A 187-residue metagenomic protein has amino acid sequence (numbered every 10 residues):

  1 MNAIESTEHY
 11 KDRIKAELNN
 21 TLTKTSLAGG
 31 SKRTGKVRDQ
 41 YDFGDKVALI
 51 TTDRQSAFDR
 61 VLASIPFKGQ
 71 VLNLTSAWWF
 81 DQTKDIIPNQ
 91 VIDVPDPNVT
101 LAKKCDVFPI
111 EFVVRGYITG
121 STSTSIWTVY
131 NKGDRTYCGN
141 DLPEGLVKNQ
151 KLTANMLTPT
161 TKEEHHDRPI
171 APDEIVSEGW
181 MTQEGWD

Functional and structural regions predicted by a protein language model:
A3-E163: Active-site loop/lid in soluble adenylation, ligation, and acyl-transfer enzymes
P97-V99, E178-M181: Short acidic, glycine/Ser/Thr-rich loop/turn "cap" segments at secondary-structure junctions
T160-G179: A structural motif
M181-D187: A long amphipathic alpha-helix within ATP-dependent nucleotide-binding catalytic cores
